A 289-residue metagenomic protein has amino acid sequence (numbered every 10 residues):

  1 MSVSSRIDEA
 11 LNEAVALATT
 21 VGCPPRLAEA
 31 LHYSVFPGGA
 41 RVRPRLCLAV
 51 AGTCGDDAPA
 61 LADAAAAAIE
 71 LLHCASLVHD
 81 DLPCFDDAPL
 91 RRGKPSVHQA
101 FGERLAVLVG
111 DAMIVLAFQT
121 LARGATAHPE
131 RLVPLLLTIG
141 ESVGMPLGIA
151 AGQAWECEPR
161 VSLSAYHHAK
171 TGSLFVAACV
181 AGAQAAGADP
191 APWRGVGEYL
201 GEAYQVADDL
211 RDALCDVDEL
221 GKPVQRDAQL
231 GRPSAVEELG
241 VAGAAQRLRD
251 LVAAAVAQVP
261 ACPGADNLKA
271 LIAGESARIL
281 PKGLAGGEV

Functional and structural regions predicted by a protein language model:
M1-V289: All-alpha prenyltransferase/terpene-synthase fold signal
